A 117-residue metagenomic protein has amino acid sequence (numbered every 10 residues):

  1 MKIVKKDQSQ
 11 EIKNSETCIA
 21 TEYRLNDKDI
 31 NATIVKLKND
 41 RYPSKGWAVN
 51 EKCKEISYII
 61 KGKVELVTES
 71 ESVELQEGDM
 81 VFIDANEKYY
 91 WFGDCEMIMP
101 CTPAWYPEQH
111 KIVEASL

Functional and structural regions predicted by a protein language model:
M1-K13: N-terminal presequences and immediately downstream first alpha-helices
I3, G93-L117: Double-stranded beta-helix
K5, E69-N86: Short acidic-glycine-tyrosine-enriched beta hairpin
D7, K38, C101: Residues at the C-termini of beta-strands that transition into short coil/loop
Q10-A48, C53: A short glycine-rich, His/Asp/Glu-containing loop-to-beta-strand
V35, S57, V81: Conserved GNAT-family N-acetyltransferase fold
V49-E77, H110-K111: A short beta-strand-loop-beta hairpin characteristic of the jelly-roll/cupin
L66-V67, I83, K88-D94, M99: Short beta-strand His + acidic residue motifs that chelate non-heme Fe in jelly-roll/DSBH and cupin folds
